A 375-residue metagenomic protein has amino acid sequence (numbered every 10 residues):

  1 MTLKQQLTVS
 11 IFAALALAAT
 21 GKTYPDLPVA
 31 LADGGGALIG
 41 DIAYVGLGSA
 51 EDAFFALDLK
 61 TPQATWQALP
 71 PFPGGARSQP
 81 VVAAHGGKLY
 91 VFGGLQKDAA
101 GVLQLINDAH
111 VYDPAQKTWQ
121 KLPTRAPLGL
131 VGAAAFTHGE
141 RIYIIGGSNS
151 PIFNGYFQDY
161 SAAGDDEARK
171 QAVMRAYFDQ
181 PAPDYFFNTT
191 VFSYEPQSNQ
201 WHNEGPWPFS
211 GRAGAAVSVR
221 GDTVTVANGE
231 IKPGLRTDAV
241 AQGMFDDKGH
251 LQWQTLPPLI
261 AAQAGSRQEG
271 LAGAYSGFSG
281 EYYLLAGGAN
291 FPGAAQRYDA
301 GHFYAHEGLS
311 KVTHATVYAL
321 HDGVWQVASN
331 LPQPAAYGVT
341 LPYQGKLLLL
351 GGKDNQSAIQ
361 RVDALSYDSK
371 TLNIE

Functional and structural regions predicted by a protein language model:
M1-T8: Bacterial N-terminal signal peptides that target proteins for export
V9-I11, W119: Intrinsically disordered, low-complexity segments enriched in polar/charged small residues
F12-A19: Hydrophobic h-region of N-terminal signal peptides that target proteins for export in Gram-negative bacteria
A19-E375: Kelch-like beta-propeller repeat domains
